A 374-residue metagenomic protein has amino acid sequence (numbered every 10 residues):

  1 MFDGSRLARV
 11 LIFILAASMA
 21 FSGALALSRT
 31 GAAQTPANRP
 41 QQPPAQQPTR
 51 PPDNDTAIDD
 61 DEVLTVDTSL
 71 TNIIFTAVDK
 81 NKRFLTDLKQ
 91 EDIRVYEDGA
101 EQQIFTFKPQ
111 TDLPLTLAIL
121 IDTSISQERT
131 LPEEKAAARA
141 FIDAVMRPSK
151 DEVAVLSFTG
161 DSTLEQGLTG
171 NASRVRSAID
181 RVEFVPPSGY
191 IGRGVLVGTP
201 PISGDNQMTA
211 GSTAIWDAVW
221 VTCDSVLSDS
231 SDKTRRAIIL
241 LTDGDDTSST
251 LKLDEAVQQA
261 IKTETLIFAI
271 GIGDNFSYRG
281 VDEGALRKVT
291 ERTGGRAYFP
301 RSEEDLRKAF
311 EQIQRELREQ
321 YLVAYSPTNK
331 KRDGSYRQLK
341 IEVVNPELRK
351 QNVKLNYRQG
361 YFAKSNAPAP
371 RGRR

Functional and structural regions predicted by a protein language model:
M1-R9: N-terminal secretory signal peptides that target proteins for export/translocation
L11-A26: Bacterial N-terminal signal peptides
L27-R374: Scaffold/interface architecture of coatomer-like assemblies
